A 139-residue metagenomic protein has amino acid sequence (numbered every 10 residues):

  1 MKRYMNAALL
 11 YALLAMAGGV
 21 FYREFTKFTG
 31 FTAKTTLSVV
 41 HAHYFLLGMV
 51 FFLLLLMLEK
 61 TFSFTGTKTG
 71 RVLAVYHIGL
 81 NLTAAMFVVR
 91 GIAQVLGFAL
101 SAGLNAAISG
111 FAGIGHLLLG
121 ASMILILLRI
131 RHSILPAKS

Functional and structural regions predicted by a protein language model:
M1-S139: Hydrophobic alpha-helical transmembrane segments of multi-pass integral membrane proteins
